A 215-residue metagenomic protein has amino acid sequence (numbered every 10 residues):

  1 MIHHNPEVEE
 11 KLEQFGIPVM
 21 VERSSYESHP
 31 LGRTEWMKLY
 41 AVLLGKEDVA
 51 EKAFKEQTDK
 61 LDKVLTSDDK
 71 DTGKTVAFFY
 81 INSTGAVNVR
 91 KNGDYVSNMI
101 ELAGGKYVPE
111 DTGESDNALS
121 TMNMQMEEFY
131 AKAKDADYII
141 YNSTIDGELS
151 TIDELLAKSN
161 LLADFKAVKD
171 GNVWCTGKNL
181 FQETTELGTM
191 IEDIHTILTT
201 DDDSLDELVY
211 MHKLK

Functional and structural regions predicted by a protein language model:
M1-H3, I17, M126-I139: Proline-aspartate-enriched helix->loop->beta-strand connector
I2-H3, N117-T121, G147-E148: Acidic-and-aromatic substrate-binding clefts and catalytic sites of carbohydrate-active enzymes
I2-P30: Internal alpha/beta domain cores that form substrate/cofactor-binding pockets in large enzymes and binding proteins
E7, D59, K63, Y95 (+2 more regions): Alpha-helical scaffolding within the catalytic cores of extracellular/periplasmic polymer-degrading hydrolases
F15-M20, Y40, K70-V76, A103-V108 (+2 more regions): Loop/turn elements at helix/coil->beta-strand transitions in domains of secreted/extracellular proteins
S24-K52, E56, Y138-K215: Structured C-terminal subdomain patch of bacterial secreted/periplasmic proteins
V49-A103: Basic- and aromatic-lined ligand-binding clefts that recognize polyanionic substrates
V96-A118, I140-S143: His/Asp/Glu-enriched short active-site or ligand-binding loop at hydrolase and phosphoryl-transfer sites
